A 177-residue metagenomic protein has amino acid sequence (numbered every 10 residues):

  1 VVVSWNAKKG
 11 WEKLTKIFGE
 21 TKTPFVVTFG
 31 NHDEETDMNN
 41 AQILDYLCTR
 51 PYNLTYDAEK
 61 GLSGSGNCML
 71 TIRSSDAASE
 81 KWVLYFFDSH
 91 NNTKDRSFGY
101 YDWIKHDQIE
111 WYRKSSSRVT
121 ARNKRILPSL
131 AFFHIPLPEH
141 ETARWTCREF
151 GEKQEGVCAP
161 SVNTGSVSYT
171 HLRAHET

Functional and structural regions predicted by a protein language model:
V1, N123-E139: Short acidic, glycine-rich surface-loop motifs adjacent to enzyme active sites
V2, N31-E34, H90, P136-L137 (+1 more regions): Catalytic metal-binding/acid-base residues of hydrolase active sites
V2-K8: Acidic-and-aromatic substrate-binding clefts and catalytic sites of carbohydrate-active enzymes
K9-R125, Q154-C158: Extended active-site neighborhood of metal-dependent phosphoesterases/phosphodiesterases
M38, E141-R144: Short, well-ordered secondary-structure micro-motifs
D95-Y100, R144-Y169: A solvent-exposed, charged loop/short amphipathic helix patch at secondary-structure junctions
T170-T177: Conserved small/polar residues in nucleotide/adenosyl-binding loops
